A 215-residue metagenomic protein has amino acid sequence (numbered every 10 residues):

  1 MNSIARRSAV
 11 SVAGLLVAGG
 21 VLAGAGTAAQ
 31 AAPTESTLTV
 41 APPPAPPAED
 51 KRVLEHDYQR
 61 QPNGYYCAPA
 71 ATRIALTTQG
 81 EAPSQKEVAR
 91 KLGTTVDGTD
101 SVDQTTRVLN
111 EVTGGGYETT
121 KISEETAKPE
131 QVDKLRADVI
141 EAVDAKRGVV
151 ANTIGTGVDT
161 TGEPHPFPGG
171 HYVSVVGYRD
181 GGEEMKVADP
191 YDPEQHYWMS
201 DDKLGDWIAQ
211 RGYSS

Functional and structural regions predicted by a protein language model:
N2-E111, G157, E163-P164, G181: Active-site-adjacent structural segments surrounding the nucleophilic cysteine of cysteine proteases and isopeptidases
A32, E87, K91-S215: Conserved active-site-adjacent core of cysteine acyl-enzyme catalytic domains
